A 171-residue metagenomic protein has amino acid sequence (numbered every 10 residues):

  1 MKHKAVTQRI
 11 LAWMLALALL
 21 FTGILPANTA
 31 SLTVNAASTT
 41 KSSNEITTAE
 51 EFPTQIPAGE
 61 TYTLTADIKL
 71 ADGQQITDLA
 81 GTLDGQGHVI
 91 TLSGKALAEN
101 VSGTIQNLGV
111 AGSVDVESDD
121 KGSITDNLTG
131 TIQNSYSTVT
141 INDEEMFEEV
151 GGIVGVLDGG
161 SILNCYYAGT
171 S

Functional and structural regions predicted by a protein language model:
M1-T7: N-terminal secretory signal peptides that target proteins for export/translocation
T7-G23: Sec-dependent N-terminal signal peptides
L11, A30-T33, T77, Y167: Small/flexible residues
L20-T40: Sec-dependent signal peptide cleavage junction
T39-S171: Predominantly extracellular beta-rich ligand-binding scaffolds that present long acidic/polar faces for carbohydrate
